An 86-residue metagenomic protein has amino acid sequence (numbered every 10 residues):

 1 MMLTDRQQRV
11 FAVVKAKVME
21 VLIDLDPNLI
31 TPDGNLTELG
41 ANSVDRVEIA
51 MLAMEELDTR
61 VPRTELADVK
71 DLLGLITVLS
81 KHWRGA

Functional and structural regions predicted by a protein language model:
M2-P27, H82-A86: Thiotemplate assembly-line natural product biosynthesis machinery
R9-V13, L22, G34, E65 (+1 more regions): Hydrophobic/basic alpha-helical segments enriched in Actinobacteria
L29-L39: N-terminal helix-turn-helix DNA-binding core of bacterial DNA-binding proteins
S43: Catalytic nucleophile serine of serine hydrolases, specifically the conserved "nucleophile elbow" pentapeptide
R46-V69: Phosphopantetheinylated carrier protein domains
A67, L73-R84: C-terminal structural segments of small proteins and small subunits
